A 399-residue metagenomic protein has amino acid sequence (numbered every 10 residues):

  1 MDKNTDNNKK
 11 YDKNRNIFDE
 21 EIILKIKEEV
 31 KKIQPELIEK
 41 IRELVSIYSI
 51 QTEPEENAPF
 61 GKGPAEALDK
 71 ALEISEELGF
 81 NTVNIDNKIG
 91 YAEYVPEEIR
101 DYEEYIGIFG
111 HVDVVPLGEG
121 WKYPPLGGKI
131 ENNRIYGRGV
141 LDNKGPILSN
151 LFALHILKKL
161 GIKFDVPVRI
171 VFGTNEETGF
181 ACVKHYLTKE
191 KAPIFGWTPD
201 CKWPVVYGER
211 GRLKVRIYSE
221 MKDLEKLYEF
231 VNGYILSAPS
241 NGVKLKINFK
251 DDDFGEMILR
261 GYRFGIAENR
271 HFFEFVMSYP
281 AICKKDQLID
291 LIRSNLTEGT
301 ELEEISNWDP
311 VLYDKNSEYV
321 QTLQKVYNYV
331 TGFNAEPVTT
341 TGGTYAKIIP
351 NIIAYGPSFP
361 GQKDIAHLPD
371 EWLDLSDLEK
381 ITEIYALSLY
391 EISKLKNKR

Functional and structural regions predicted by a protein language model:
Y11-I135, F164: Acidic/His- and Gly-rich active-site-bordering loop/insert found across diverse amide/peptide-bond hydrolases
A71, I147-L157, Y186, I349 (+1 more regions): Buried hydrophobic packing segments
N81-D86, G261-F264, E303, V338: Short beta-strand
D101-P167, F172, L368-E371, L375-K380: Active-site metal-coordination/substrate-binding segment of hydrolases, especially metallo-dependent peptidases
V112-V114, V171-T178, D200-W203, F359: Acidic, glycine-rich active-site loops and adjacent beta-strand->loop/helix elements that engage anionic groups
E176-D290: Midchain, well-structured core segments that form catalytic/ion-binding scaffolds
E225-F254, E301-R399: An extended, acidic, His-containing surface patch that forms the Zn2+-binding/catalytic region of metallohydrolases
